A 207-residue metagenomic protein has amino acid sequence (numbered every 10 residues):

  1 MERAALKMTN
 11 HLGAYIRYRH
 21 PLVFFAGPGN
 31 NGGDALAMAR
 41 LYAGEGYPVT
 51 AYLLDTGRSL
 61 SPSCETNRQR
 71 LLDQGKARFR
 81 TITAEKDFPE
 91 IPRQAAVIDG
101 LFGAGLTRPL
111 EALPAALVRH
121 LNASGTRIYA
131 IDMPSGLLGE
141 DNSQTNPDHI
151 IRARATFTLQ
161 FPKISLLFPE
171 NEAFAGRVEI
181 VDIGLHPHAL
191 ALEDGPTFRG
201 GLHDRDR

Functional and structural regions predicted by a protein language model:
M1-D55, S61, A155, F161 (+1 more regions): Small-residue (G/A/S/T)-rich helix-start motifs and N-terminal tracts that mark the onset
L6-L101, P109-I131: Nucleotide and nucleotide-moiety/phosphate-recognizing core
Q94-R207: YjeF_N-associated NAD(P)HX repair module
